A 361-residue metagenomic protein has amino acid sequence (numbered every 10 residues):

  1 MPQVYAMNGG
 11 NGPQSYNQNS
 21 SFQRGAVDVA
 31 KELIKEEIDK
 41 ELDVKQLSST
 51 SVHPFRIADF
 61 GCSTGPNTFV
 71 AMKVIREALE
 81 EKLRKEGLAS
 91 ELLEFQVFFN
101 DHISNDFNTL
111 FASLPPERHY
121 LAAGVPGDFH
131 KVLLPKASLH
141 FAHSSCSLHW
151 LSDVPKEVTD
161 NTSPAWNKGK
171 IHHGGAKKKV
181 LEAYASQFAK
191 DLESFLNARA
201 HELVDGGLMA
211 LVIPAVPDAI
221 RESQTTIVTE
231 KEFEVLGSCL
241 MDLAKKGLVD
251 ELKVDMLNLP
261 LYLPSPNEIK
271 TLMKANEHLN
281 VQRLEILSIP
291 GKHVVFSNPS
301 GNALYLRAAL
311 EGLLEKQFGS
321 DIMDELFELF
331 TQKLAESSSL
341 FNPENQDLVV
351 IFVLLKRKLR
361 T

Functional and structural regions predicted by a protein language model:
M1-A137, H149-A176, L211, V216-P217 (+2 more regions): N-terminal charged/capping segments associated with class I S-adenosyl-L-methionine
S21-D28, S51, C62-K73, E91 (+9 more regions): Intrinsic disorder
V97, H140-C146, K270: Conserved, well-structured core segments
S144-S194, L203, P217-L257: Mobile active-site "lid"/loop adjacent to the S-adenosyl-L-methionine
D205-T331: Substrate-binding/catalytic lobe of Class I Rossmann-like enzymes that use SAM or dcSAM, i.e., the mid-to-C-terminal
